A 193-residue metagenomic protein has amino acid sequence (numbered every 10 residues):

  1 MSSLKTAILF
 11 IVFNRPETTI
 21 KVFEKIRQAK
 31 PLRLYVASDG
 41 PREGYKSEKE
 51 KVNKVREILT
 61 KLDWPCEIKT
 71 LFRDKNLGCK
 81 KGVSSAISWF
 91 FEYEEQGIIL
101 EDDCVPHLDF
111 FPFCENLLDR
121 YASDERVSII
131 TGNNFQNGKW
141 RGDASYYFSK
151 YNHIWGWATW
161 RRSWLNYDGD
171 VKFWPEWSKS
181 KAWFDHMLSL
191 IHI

Functional and structural regions predicted by a protein language model:
M1-R27: N-proximal low-complexity "stem/linker" segments adjacent to membrane-targeting elements
A29-L71: Acidic donor-binding segment of Leloir-type glycosyltransferases
K75-G82: A short, glycine-/small-residue-rich helix N-cap motif at loop->alpha-helix starts within glycosyltransferase
S84-Q96: Active-site nucleotide-sugar/metal-binding loop of Leloir-type enzymes
E94-V105: Short beta-strand-to-loop acidic/aromatic patch adjacent to the donor-nucleotide binding site
D109-Y146: Conserved donor NDP-sugar-binding/catalytic core segment of glycosyltransferases
H153-D168: Conserved nucleotide-sugar donor-binding and metal-coordinating catalytic region shared by glycosyltransferases
I191-I193: Conserved small/polar residues in nucleotide/adenosyl-binding loops
